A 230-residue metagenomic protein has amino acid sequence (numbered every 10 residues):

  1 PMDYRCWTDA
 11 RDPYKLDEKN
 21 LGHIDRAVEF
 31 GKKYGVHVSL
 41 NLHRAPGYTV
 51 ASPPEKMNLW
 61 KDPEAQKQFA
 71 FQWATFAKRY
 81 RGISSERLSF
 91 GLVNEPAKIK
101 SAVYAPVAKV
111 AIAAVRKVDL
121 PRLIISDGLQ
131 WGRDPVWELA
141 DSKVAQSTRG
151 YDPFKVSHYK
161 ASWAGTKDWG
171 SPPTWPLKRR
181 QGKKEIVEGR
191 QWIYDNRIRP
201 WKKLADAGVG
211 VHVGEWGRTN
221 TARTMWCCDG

Functional and structural regions predicted by a protein language model:
P1-T49, V107-P121, I125, C227-G230: Aromatic-lined substrate-binding rim segments of carbohydrate-active enzymes
C6-A10, G47, I99, R133 (+1 more regions): Short, solvent-exposed loop/turn segments at secondary-structure junctions
P13-L21, L59-Q66, S101, V187-Q191 (+1 more regions): Flexible, glycine- and charge-enriched loops at secondary-structure boundaries
D25-V28, V38-S39, P46-P53, M57-A77: Active-site acidic/histidine proton-transfer and metal-coordination neighborhood in alpha/beta enzyme cores
K61-E188, R199-R218: Active-site region of glycoside hydrolase catalytic domains
Y159-S162, A222-D229: Histidine/acidic-residue-rich catalytic or RNA/ligand-binding cores of hydrolases and nuclease-related proteins
W192-Y194, I198: Helical cap/lid subdomain of alpha/beta-hydrolase-fold lipid enzymes that gates access to the catalytic pocket
